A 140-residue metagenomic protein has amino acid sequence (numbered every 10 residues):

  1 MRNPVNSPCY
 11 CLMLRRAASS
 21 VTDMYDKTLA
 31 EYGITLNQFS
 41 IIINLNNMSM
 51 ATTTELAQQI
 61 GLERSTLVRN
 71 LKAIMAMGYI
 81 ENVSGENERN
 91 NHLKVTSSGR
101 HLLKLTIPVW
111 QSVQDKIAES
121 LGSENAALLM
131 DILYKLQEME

Functional and structural regions predicted by a protein language model:
M1-N6, E119, S123-E140: C-terminal regulatory/oligomerization modules of transcriptional regulators
M1-Y32, L136: N-terminal leader segment of winged-helix/HTH proteins
S7, E63-R64, L93-V95: Membrane-interacting alpha-helical segments
R15, I43-N47, I107, Y134: Short, locally clustered residues in the helix-turn-helix/winged-helix DNA-binding domain
A17, V21-M24, I60, L102 (+3 more regions): Alpha-helical linker/hinge and terminal dimerization helices associated with HTH transcriptional regulators
S19, D23-T66: N-terminal helix-turn-helix DNA-binding core of bacterial DNA-binding proteins
R69: DNA-binding alpha-helical recognition surfaces that contact promoter or target DNA
K72-D131: Charged, amphipathic alpha-helical coiled-coil/dimerization segments
